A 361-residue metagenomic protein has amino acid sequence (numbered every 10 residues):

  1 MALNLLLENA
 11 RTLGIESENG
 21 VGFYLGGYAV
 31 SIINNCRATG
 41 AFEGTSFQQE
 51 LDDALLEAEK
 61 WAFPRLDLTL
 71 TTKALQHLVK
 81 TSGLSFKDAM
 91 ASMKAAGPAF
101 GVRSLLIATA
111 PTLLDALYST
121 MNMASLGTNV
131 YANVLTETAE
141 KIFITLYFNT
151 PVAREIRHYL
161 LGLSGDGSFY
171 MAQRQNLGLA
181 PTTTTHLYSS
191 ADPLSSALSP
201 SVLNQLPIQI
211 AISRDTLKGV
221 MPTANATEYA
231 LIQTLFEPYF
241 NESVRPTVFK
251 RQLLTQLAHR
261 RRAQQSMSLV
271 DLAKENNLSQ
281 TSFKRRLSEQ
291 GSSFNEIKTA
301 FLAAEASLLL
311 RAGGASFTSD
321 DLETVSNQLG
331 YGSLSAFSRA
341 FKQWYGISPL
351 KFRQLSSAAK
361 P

Functional and structural regions predicted by a protein language model:
M1-E140: N-terminal low-complexity or simple alpha-helical regulatory segments that function as activation/interaction modules
A2-G20, S31, A38, E140-K141 (+5 more regions): Surface-exposed, interaction-prone regions with an acidic/low-complexity signature
Y24, L66, I156, L160 (+1 more regions): Short, contiguous, pocket-lining structural segments that sit at or immediately flank catalytic/ligand-binding sites
S31, K73, H77, D115 (+5 more regions): Long, highly charged amphipathic alpha-helices
N35-C36, L78, T120, A172 (+3 more regions): Broad structural signal for hydrophobic residues in well-ordered alpha-helices, predominantly aliphatic
A41-E43, G83, L177, Q264 (+1 more regions): Residue-level recognition of short, structured coil/turn motifs that connect secondary structure elements
G101-T216: N-terminal regulatory/effector-sensing and dimerization cores that precede helix-turn-helix DNA-binding domains
A191-P361: Extended mid-to-C-terminal alpha-helical interaction segments
